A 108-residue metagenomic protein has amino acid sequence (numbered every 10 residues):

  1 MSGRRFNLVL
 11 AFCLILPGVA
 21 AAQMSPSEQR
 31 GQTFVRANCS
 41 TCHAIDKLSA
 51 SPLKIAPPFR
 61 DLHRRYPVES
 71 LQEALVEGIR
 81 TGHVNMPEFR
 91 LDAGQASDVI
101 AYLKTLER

Functional and structural regions predicted by a protein language model:
M1-R4: N-terminal secretory signal peptides that target proteins for export/translocation
N7-G18: Bacterial N-terminal signal peptides
A20-A21, D98: Extracytoplasmic c-type cytochrome modules immediately beyond a signal peptide or single-pass transmembrane anchor
M24-I55, E77-V84, L106-R108: Periplasmic/extracellular electron-transfer cofactor-ligation site, primarily the c-type cytochrome heme-c attachment
P58-E107: Extracytoplasmic electron-transfer domains, predominantly the class I c-type cytochrome c fold
